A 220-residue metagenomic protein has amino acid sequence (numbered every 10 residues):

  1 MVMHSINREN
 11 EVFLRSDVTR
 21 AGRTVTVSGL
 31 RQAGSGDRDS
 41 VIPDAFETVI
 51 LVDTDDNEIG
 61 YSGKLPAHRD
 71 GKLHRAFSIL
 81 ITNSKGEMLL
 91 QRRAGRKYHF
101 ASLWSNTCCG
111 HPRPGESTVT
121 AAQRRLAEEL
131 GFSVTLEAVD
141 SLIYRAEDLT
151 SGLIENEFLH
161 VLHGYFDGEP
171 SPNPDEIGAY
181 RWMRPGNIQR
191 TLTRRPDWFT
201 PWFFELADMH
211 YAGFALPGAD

Functional and structural regions predicted by a protein language model:
H4-A33, G63-L65, S102, L142-L149 (+1 more regions): Nudix hydrolase/Nudix homology domain
D37-S78, S84: Acidic, metal-coordinating catalytic segment for phosphate/diphosphate chemistry, firing primarily on the Nudix
D70-K72, H99-W104, M183-R184: A short, polar/proline- and glycine-enriched secondary-structure boundary/capping micro-motif
A76-C108: A glycine-rich, hydrophobic loop/mini-helix early in the fold
L89-L90, T107-V139, L162: The catalytic Nudix box helix
